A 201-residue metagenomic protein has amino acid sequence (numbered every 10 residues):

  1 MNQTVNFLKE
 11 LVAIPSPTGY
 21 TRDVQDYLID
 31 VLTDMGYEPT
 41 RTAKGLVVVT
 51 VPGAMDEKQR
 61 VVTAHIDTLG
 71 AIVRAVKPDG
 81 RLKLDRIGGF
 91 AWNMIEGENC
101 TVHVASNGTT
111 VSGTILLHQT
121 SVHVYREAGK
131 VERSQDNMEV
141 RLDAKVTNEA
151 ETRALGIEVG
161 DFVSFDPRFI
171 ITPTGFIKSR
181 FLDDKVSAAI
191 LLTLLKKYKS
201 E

Functional and structural regions predicted by a protein language model:
M1-E201: N-terminal hydrophobic/helix-forming segments and targeting peptides
